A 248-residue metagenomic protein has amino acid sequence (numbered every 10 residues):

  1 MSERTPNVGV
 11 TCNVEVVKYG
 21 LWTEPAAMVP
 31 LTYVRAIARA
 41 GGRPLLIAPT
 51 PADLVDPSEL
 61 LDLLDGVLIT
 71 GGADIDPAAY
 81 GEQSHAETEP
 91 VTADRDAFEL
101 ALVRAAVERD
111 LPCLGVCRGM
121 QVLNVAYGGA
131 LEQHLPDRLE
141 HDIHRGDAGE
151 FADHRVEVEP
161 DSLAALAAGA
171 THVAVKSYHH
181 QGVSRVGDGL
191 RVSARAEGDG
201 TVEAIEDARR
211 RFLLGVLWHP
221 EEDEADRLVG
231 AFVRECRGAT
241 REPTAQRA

Functional and structural regions predicted by a protein language model:
M1-L114, N124-Y127, E132, P136-A167 (+5 more regions): N-terminal beta1-alpha1 cap of cysteine-dependent amidohydrolase-like domains
C117: Conserved G/P- and acidic residue-centered "switch" motifs that form tight phosphate/ATP-binding loops in soluble
M120-V122: Hydrophobic, aromatic-enriched interface-forming segments
L214-W218: Active-site-proximal beta-strand elements of phosphoester/diester hydrolases
